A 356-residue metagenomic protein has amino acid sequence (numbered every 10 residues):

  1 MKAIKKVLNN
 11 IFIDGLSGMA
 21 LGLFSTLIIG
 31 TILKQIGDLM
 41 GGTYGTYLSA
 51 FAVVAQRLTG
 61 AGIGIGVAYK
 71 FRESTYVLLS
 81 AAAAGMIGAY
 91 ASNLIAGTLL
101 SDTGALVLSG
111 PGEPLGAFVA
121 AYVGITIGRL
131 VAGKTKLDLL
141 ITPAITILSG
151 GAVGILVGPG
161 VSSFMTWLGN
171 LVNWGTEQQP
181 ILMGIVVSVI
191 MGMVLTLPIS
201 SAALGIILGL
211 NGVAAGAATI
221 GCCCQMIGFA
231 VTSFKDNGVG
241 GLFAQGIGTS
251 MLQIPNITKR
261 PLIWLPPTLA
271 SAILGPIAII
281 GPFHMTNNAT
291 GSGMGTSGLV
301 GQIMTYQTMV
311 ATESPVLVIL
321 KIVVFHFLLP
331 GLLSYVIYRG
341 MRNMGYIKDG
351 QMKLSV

Functional and structural regions predicted by a protein language model:
M1-V356: Pore-lining transmembrane helices
